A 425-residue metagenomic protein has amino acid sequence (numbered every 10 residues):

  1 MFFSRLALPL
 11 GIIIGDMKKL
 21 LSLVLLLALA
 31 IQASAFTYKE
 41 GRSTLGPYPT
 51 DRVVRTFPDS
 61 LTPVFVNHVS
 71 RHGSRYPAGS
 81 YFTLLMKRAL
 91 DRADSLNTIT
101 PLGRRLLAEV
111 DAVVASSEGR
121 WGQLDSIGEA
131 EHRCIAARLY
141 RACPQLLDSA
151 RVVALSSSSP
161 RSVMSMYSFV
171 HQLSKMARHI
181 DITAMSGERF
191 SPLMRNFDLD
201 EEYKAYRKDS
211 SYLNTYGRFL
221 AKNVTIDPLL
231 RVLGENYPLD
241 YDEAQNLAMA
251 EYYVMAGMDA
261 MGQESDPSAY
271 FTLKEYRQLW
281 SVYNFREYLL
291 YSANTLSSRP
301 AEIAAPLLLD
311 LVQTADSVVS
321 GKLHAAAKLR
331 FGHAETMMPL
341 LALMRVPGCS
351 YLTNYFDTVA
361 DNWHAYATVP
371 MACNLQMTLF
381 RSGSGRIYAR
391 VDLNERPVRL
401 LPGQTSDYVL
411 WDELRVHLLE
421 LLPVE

Functional and structural regions predicted by a protein language model:
F3-D16: Short, Lys/Arg-enriched N-terminal segments with co-localized hydrophobic residues within the first ~10-30 amino acids
A7, L20-L21, Y388, D392: Small/flexible residues
P9, A30-Q32: Short stretches within intrinsically disordered, low-complexity N-terminal or propeptide regions
L10, L23-V24, Y76: Intrinsically disordered, low-complexity segments enriched in polar/charged small residues
L20-L29: Sec-dependent N-terminal signal peptides
L25, S34-A35: Nuclease and nuclease-like effector domains acting on nucleic acids or nucleotide cofactors
A35-V153, S157-K328, G332-E425: Signature for phosphate-centric chemistry
